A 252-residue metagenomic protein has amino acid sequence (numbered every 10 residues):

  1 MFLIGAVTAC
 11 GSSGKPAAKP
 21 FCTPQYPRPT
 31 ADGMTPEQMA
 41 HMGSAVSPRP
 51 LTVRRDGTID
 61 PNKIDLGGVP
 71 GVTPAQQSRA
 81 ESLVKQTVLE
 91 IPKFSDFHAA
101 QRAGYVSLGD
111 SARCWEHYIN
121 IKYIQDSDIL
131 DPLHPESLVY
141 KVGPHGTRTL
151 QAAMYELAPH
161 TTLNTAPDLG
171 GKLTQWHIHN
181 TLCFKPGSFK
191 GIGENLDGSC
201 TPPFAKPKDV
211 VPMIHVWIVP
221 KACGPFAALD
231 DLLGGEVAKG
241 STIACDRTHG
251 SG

Functional and structural regions predicted by a protein language model:
M1-L3: Sec-dependent N-terminal signal peptides
G5-A9: C-terminal motif of bacterial Sec signal peptides marking the signal peptidase cleavage site
G11-G14: Bacterial signal peptide processing site
A17-G252: Primary mode marks residue(s) on the alpha4-beta5-alpha5 output face of response regulator receiver
